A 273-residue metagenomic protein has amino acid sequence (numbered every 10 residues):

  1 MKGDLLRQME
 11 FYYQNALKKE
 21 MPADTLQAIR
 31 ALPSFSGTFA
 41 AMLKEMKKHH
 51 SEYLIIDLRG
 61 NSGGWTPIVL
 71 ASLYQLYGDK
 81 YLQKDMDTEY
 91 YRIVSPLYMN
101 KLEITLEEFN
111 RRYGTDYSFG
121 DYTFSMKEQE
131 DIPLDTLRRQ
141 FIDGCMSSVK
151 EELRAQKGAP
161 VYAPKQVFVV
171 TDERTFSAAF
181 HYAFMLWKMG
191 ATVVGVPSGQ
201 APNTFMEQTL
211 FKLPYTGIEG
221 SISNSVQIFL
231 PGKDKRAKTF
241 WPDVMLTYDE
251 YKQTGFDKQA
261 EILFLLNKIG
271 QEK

Functional and structural regions predicted by a protein language model:
M1-K273: C-terminal "post-core" interaction segments
